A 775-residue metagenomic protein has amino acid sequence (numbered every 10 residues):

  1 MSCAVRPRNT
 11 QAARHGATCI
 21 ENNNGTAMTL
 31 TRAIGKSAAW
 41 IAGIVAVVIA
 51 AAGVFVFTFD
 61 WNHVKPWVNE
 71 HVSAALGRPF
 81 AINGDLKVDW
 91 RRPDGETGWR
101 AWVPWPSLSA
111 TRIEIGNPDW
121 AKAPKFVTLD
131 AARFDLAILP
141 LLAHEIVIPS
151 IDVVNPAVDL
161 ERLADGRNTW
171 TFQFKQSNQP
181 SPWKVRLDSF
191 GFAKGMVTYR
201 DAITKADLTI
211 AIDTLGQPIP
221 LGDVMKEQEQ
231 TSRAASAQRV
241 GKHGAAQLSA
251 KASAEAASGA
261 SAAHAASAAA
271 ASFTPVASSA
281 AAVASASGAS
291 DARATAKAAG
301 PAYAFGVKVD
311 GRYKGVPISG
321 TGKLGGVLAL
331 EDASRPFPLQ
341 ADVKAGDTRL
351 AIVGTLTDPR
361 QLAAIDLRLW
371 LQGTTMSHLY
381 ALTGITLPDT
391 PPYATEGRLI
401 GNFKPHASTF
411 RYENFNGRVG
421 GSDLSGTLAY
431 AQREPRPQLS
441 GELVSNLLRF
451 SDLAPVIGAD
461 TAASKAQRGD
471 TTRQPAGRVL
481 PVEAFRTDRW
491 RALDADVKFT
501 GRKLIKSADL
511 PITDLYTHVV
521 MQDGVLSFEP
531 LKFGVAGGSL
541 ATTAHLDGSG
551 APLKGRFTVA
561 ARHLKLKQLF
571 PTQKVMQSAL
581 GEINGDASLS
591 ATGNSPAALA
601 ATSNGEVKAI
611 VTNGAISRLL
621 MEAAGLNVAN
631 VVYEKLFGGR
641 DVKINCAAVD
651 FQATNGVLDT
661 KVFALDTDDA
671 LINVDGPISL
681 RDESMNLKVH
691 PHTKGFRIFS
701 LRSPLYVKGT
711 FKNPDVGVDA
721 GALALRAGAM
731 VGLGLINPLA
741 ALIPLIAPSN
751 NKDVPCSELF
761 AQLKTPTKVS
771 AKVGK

Functional and structural regions predicted by a protein language model:
C19-I82, A741, L745-D753, S757 (+1 more regions): N-terminal type II signal-anchor transmembrane helix that functions as the membrane-insertion/stop-transfer segment
I49-D165, G401, Y706: Terminal hydrophobic membrane-targeting helix
G84-V88, T111-P118, P156-V158, A193-T198 (+5 more regions): Generic short beta-strand segments
L163-D165, T383, L453-I457, A615-A624: Outer-membrane beta-barrel and related beta-rich outer-membrane complex signature in Gram-negative bacteria
F172-A202, A206, V224-Q230, Q247 (+7 more regions): Solvent-exposed beta-strand/coil patches in large extracellular/periplasmic or lumenal scaffold regions
S232-Q238, A246-L248, S253-S290: Intrinsically disordered, low-complexity serine/threonine-rich repeat tracts
A609, D715, L723-A727, V731: Extended amphipathic ligand-handling, pore-lining, and cofactor/metal-binding catalytic surfaces
R726-P748: Short hydrophobic membrane-inserting alpha-helices and related fusion/pore-forming segments
